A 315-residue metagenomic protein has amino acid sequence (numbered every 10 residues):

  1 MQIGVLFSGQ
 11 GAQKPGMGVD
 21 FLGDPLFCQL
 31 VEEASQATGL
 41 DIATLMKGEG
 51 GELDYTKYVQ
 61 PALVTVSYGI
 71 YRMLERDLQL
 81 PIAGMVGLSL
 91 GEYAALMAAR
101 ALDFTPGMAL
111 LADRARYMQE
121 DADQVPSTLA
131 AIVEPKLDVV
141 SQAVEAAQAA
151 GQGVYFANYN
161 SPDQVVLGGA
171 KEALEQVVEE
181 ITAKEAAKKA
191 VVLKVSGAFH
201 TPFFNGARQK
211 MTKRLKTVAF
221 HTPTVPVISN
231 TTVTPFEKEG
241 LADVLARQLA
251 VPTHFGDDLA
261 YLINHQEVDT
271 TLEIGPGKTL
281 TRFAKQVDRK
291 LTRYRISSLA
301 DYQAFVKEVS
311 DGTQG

Functional and structural regions predicted by a protein language model:
Q2-R76, A219-G315: Acyltransferase/transacylase module recognition
G4, M85-G87, G107, F156 (+1 more regions): Short glycine-aspartate micro-motif
G9, M85-A94, H200, G275: Catalytic nucleophile loop
G11, L40, R100-D243, R247: Alpha/beta catalytic cores of group-transfer enzymes, especially the acyltransferase/condensing modules of polyketide
M46-L53, A94-A95, K189-L193: A short small-residue
Q60-A131: Gly/Ser-rich oxyanion-binding loop with an adjacent helix/lid that shapes the negatively charged ligand pocket
T65, G87, G168-G169, E273: Short beta-strand scaffold positions
L80-A83, K188, V268-D269: Short acidic/polar active-site loop segments enriched in Thr and Asp
